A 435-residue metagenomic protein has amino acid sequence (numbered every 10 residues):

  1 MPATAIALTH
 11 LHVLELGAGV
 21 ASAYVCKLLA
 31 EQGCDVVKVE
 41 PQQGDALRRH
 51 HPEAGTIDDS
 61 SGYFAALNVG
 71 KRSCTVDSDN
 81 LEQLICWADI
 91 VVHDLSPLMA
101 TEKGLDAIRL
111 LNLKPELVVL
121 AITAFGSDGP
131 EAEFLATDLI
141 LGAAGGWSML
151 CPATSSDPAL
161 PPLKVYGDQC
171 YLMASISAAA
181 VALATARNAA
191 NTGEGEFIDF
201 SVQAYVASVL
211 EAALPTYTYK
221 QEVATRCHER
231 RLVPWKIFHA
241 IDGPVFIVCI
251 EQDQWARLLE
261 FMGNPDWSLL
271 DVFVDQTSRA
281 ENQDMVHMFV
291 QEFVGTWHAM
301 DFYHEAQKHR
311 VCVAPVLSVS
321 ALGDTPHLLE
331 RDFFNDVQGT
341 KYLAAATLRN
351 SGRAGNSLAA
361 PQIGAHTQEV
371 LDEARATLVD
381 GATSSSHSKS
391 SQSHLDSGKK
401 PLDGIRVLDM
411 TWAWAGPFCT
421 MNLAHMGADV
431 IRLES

Functional and structural regions predicted by a protein language model:
M1-L47, D79-D94, A107-A121, S155 (+3 more regions): Acyl-CoA thioester-binding alpha/beta core of soluble enzymes
G44-T56: Conserved N-terminal glycine-rich FAD pyrophosphate-binding loop of Rossmann-like flavoproteins
E53-C74: N-terminal glycine-rich dinucleotide-binding loop that anchors FAD/FMN and/or NAD(P) in oxidoreductases
E53-D58, L135-I140, T216-Y217, R331-F334: Short, hinge-like loop/turn segments at secondary-structure boundaries
I90, L163-E194: Active-site-proximal alpha-helical scaffold in enzymes
H93-P152: N-terminal Rossmann-like NAD(P) cofactor-binding subdomain of oxidoreductases, focused on the glycine-rich
E102, A159-C170, H239-G243, R353-A354: Flexible glycine/proline-enriched surface loops and loop-helix/loop-strand junctions
G145-Y166: The feature captures the short pre-catalytic strand/loop hairpin that immediately precedes and shapes the active-site
